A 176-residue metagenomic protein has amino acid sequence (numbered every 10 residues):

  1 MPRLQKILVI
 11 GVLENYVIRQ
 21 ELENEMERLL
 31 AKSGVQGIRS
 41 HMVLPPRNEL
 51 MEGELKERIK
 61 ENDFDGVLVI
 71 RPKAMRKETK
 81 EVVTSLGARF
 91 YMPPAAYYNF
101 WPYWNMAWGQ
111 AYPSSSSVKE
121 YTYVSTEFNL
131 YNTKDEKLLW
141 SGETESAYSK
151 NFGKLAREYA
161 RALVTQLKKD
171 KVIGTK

Functional and structural regions predicted by a protein language model:
M1-L4, E14, M106-K176: C-terminal/domain-edge helix-coil "capping" segments
K6-K80: N-terminal segment of the mature soluble domain
M26-A31, E57-I59, G87-F90, A147-K150 (+1 more regions): Short, low-complexity, polar/charged sequence segments that are solvent-exposed and flexible
L29, S33, Y98, L130-K137: Membrane-targeting and insertion segments and their boundary/processing signals
K32-Q36, N62-G66, M92-Y97, F152-A156 (+1 more regions): Glycine-rich loops and low-complexity Gly/Arg-rich segments that provide flexible linkers or classic glycine-based
I38-L44, V69-I70, Y98-Y103, E158-A162 (+1 more regions): Short C-terminal domain-edge/linker segments immediately following a structured domain
E52-L130: Surface-exposed short loop/turn segments
